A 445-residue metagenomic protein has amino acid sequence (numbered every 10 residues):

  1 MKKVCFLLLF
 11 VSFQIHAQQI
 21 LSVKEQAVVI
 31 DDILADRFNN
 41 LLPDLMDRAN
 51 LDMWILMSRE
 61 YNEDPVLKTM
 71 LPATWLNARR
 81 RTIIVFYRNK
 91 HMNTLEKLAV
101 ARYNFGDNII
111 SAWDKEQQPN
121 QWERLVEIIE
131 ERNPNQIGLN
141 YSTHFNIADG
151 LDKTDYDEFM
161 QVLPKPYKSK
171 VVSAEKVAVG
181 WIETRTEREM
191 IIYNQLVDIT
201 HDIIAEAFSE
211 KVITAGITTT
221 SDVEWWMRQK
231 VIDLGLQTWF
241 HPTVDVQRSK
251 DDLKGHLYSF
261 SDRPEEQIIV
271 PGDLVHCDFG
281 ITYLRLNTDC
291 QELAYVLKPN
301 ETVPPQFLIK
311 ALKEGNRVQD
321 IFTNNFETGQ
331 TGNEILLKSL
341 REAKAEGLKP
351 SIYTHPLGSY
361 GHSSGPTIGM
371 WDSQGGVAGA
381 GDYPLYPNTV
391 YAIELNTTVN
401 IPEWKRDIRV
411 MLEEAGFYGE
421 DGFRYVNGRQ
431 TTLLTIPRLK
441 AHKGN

Functional and structural regions predicted by a protein language model:
M1, Q14-H16, A35: Intrinsically disordered, low-complexity sequence elements enriched in Ser/Thr/Gly/Pro
M1-V4, G444-N445: Short, Lys/Arg-enriched, disordered terminal segments
K3-F13: Sec-dependent N-terminal signal peptides
Q18-N445: Active-site neighborhoods and metal-handling regions in enzymes and metal-associated proteins
